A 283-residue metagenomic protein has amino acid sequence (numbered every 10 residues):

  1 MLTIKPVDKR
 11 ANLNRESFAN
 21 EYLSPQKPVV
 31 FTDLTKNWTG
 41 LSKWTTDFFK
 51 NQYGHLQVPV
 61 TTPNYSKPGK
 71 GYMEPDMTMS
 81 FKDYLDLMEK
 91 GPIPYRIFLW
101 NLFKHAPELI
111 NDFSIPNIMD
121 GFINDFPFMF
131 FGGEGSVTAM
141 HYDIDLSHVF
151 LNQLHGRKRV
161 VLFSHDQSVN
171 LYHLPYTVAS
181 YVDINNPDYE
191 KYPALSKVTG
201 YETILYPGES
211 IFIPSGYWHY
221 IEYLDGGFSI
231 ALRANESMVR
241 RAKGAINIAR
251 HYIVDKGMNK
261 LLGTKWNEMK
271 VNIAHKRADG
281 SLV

Functional and structural regions predicted by a protein language model:
M1-S210, W218-V283: N-terminal accessory scaffold of Fe(II)-dependent oxygenases
